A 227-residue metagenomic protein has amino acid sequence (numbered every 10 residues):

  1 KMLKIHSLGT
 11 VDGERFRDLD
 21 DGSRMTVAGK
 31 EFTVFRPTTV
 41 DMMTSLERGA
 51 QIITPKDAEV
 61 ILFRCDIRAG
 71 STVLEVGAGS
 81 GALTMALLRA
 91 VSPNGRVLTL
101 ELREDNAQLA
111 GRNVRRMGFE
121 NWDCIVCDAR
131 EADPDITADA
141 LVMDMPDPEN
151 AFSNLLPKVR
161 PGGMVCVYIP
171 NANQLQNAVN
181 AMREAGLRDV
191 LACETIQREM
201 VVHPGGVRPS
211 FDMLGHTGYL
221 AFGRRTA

Functional and structural regions predicted by a protein language model:
K1-R36: N-terminal auxiliary segments of SAM/dcSAM-dependent transferases
S45-E59: Conserved SAM-binding loop and adjacent beta-strand
F63-R68, A90, D135, P157-K158: Glycine-rich helix-loop-beta junction characteristic of Rossmann-like nucleotide cofactor-binding loops
R68-G79, L141: Conserved class I S-adenosyl-L-methionine
S80-P93, P157: Conserved SAM-binding loop of SAM-dependent methyltransferases across substrates and taxa, primarily the Class I
R89-R96, P161, L187: Conserved S-adenosyl-L-methionine
L100-P148: S-adenosyl-L-methionine
E149-Y219: C-terminal substrate-binding/active-site "lid" region of AdoMet-derived donor-dependent transferases
